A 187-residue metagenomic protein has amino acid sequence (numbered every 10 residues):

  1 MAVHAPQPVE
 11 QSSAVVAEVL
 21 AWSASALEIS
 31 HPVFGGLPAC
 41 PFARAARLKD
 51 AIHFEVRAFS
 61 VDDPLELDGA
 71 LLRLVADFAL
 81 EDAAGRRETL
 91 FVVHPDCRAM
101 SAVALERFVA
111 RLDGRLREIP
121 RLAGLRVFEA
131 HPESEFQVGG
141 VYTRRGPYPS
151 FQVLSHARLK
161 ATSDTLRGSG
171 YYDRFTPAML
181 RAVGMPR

Functional and structural regions predicted by a protein language model:
A2-R187: Expand to "…catalyze enediolate/carbanion chemistry for C-C bond making/breaking, isomerization, decarboxylation
